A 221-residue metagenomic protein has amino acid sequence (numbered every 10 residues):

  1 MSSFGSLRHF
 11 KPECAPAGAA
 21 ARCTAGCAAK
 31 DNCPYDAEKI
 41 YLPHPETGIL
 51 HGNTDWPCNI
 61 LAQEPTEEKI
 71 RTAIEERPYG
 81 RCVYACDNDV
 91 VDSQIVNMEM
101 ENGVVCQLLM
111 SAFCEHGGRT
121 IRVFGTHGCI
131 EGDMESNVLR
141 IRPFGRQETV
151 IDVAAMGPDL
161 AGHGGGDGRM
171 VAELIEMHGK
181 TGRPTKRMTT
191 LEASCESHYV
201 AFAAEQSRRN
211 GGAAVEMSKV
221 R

Functional and structural regions predicted by a protein language model:
M1-V104, A112-E115: Rossmann-like dinucleotide-binding domain that binds NAD(P)(H)
D89-R221: C-terminal helical cap and adjacent loop that interface with cofactors, partners, or active-site loops
